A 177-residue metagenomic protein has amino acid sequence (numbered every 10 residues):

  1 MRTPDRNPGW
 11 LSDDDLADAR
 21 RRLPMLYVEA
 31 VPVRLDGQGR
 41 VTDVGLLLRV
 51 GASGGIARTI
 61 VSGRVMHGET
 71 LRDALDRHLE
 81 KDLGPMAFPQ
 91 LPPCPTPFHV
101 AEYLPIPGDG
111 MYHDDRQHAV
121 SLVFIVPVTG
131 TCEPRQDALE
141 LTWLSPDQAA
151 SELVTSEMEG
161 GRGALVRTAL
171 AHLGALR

Functional and structural regions predicted by a protein language model:
M1-Q38, H113-D114: Acidic, metal-coordinating catalytic segment for phosphate/diphosphate chemistry, firing primarily on the Nudix
L23-Y27, G39, G55, I60 (+2 more regions): Short connector loops at helix/strand junctions that flank enzyme active sites, especially segments positioning acidic
P24, H67, L71, R162: Hydrophobic (often cysteine-bearing) scaffold residues that line and stabilize catalytic clefts of nucleotide/cofactor
A30, L75, F124-V126: A structural signal for short, well-ordered beta-strand segments
P32-R34, L48, V128: Residue-level signal for short segments within beta-strands and strand-turn junctions of well-structured beta-sheet
G39-F88: Conserved Nudix-box catalytic region and its N-terminal flanking loop in Nudix hydrolases and closely related
S53-R58, Q117, S121-R177: Nudix hydrolase/Nudix homology domain
G84-T131: Active-site segment of metal-dependent pyrophosphate-handling enzymes, primarily the Nudix hydrolase catalytic core
